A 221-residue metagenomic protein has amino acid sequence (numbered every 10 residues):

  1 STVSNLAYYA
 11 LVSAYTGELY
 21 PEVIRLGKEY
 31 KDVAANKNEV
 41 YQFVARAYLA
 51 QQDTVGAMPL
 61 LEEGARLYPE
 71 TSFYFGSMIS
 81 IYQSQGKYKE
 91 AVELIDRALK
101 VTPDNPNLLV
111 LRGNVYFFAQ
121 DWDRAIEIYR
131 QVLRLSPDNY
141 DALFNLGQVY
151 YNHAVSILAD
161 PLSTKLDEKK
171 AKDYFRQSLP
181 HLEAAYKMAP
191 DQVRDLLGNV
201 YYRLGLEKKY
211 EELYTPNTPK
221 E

Functional and structural regions predicted by a protein language model:
S1-S4, Y151-H181: Short coil/linker segments at helix-helix boundaries
L6, V40, Y74, L108 (+2 more regions): TPR alpha-solenoid repeat register
A10, V44, S77-M78, R112 (+3 more regions): Structural register within alpha-helical repeat arrays
T16, A50-Q51, S80, S84-Q85 (+5 more regions): Register position in tetratricopeptide repeats
K28-D32, E62-R66, D96-K100, E127-R134 (+3 more regions): Conserved structural position within tetratricopeptide repeats
A35-N36, P69, P103-D104, P137 (+1 more regions): Short coil turns that delineate tetratricopeptide repeat
